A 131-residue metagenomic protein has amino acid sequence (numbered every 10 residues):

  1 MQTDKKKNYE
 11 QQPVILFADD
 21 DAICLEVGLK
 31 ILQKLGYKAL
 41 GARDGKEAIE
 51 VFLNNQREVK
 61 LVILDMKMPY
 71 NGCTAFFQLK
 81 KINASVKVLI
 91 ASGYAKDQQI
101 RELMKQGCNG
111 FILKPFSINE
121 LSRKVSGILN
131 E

Functional and structural regions predicted by a protein language model:
M1-V14: Disordered, acidic interdomain junction associated with two-component signaling
D20-A22: Two-component His->Asp phosphorelay active-site signatures
E26-K34: Charged docking surfaces used in two-component/phosphorelay signaling
L29, G41-L61: Acidic, metal-coordinating helix/loop segments flanking the phosphotransfer/catalytic sites of two-component signaling
A42-R43, P69-N71: Hydrophobic residue at a beta-alpha junction that N-caps the helix immediately following a catalytic beta-strand/loop
K46-L53, C73-S85: Short amphipathic alpha-helix used as the core "switch/output" element in two-component signaling
L64-D65: Active-site residues of response regulator receiver
T74, Q78-K81, L89, Y94-L113 (+1 more regions): Alpha4 helix (beta4-alpha4-beta5 surface) of REC/receiver domains from two-component response regulators
